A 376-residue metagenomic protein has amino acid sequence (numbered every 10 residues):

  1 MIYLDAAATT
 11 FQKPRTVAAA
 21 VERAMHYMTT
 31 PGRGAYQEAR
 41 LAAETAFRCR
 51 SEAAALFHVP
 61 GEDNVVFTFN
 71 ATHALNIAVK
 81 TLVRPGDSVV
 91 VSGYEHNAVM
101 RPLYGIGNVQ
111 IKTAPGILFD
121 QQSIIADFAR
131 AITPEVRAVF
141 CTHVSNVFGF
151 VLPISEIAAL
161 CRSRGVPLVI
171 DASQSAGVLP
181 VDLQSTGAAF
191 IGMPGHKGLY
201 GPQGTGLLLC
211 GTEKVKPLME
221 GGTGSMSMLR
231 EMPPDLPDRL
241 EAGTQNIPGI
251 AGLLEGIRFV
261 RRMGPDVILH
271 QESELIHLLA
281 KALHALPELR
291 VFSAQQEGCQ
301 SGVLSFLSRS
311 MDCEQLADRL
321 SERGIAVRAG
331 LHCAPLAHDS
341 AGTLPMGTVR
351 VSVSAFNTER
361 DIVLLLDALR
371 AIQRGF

Functional and structural regions predicted by a protein language model:
M1-F376: Pyridoxal 5′-phosphate
